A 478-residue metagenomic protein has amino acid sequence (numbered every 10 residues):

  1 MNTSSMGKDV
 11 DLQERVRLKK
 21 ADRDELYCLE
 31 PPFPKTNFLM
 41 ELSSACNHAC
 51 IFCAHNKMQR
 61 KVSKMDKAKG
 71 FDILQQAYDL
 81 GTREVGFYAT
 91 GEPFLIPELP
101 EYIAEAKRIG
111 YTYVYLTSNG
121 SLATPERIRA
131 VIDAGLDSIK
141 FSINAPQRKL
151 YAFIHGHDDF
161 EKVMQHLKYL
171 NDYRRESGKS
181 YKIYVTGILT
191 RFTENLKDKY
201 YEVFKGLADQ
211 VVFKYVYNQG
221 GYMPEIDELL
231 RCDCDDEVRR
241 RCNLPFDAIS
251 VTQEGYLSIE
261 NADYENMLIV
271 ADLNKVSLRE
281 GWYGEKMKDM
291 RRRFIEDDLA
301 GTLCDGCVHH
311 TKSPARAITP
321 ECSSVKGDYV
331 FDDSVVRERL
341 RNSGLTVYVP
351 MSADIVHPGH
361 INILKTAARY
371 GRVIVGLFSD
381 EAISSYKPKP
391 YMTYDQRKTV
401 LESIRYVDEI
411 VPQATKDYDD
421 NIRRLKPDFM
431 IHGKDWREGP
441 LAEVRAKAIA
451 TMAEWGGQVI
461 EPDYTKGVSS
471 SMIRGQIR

Functional and structural regions predicted by a protein language model:
N2, G7, K168, D172-K182 (+2 more regions): C-terminal accessory region of radical SAM enzymes
N2-S138, K149, F153, H157 (+3 more regions): Conserved alpha-helical substructure of the radical SAM core
E41, L80-Y88, R108-T117, I132-I143 (+2 more regions): Conserved C-terminal portion of the radical SAM core fold that forms the substrate/S-adenosylmethionine-binding
L42, C46-N47, D66, E92 (+10 more regions): Generic structural signal for small/hydrophobic residues in well-ordered secondary structure, especially within
A45-A49, K57, L303, S352 (+1 more regions): Short pre-active-site segment immediately N-terminal to redox-active cysteine/selenocysteine motifs in thiol-based
Q59-K61, Q147-I154, Y222-M223, E381-Y386: A short acidic, helix-capping loop that chelates divalent metal ions and anchors anionic groups
N243-P245: Short, small/polar residue-rich loop motifs at catalytic or cofactor-binding pockets
V325-R478: Nucleotidyltransferase catalytic core that binds NTPs
